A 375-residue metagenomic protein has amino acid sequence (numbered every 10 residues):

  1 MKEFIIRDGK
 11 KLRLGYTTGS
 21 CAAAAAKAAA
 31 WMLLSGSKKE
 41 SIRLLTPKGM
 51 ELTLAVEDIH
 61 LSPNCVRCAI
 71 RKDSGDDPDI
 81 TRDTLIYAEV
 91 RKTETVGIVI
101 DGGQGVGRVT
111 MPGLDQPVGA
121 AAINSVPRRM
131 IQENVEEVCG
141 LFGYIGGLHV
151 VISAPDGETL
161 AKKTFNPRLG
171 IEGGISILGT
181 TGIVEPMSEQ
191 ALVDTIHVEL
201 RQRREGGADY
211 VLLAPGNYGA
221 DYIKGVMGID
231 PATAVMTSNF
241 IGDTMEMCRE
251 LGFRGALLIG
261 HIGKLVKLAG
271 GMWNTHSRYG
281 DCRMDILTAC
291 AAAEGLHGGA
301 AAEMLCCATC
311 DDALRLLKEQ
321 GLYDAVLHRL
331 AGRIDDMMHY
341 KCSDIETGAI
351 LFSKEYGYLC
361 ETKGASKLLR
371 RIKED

Functional and structural regions predicted by a protein language model:
M1-K163, P167-L169: Generic N-terminal targeting/processing segments that precede catalytic cores or assembly contacts
M1-T18, M32, G36-K39, G140-L141 (+2 more regions): N-terminal charge/polar-biased segments
E3-I6, R13, L169-I175, T180-E199 (+3 more regions): A structural signal for small-residue-enriched, beta-sheet-centric alpha/beta enzyme cores and oligomeric scaffold folds
D83-Y87, V226-I229, T362-L368: Surface-exposed flexible segments
T159, A220, Y358: Flexible, glycine-rich phosphate/dinucleotide-binding loops and adjacent beta-alpha linkers at cofactor/substrate
